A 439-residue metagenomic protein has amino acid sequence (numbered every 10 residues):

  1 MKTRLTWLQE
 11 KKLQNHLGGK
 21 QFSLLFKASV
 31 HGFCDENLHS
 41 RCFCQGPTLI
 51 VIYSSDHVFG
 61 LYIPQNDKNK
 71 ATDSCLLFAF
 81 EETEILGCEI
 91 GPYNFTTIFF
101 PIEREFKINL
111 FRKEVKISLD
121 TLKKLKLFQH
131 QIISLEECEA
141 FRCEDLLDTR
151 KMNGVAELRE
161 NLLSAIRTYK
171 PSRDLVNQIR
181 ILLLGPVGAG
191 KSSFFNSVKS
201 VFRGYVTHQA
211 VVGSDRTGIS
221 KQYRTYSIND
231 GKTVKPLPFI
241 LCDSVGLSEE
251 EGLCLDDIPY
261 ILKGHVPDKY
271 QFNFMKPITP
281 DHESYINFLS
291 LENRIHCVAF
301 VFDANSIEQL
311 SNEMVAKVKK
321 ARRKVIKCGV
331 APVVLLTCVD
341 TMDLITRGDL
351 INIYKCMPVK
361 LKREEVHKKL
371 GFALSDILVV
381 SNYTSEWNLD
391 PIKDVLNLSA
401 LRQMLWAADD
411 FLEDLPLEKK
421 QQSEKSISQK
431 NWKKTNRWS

Functional and structural regions predicted by a protein language model:
M1-T48, Y53-R150: Phosphate-recognition beta-domain surfaces
G18-K20, Q45-I50, S55-V58, S74-L76 (+8 more regions): Core residues of folded domains in eukaryotic genome-function proteins
S29-N37, N161-I166, S172-N177, L241 (+1 more regions): Short linear interaction motifs
L38-F43, L49-I50, N66-N69, Y169-D174 (+6 more regions): Beta-strand elements of modular eukaryotic interaction domains
T83-D145, C297, V330-V333, R363 (+1 more regions): C-terminal folded domains that constitute the principal catalytic or ligand-binding module of multi-domain proteins
S118-P186, I219-V234, D390, A408 (+2 more regions): Short, flexible boundary segments at extreme N-termini or domain junctions of P-loop NTPases and their
D174-L175, V198-V330, C338-Y354, P358 (+4 more regions): Switch- and interface-adjacent substructures of P-loop NTPase systems
I179-R203: Glycine-rich phosphate-binding P-loop
